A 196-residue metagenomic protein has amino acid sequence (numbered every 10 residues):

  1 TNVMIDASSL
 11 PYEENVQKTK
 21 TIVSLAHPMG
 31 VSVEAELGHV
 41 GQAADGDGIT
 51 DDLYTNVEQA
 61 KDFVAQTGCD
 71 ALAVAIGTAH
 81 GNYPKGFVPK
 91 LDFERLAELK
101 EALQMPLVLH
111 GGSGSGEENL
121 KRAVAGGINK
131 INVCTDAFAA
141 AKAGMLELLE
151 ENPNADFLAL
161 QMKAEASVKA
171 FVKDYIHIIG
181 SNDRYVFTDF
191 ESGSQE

Functional and structural regions predicted by a protein language model:
T1-L103, E117-V133, A139, A143-E147 (+2 more regions): Alpha/beta enzyme core
L53, S113, I131, T135 (+1 more regions): Hydrophobic alpha-helical scaffolding
N56, K90-D92, M105, D156 (+2 more regions): Poly-acidic low-complexity segments
M105-E117: Glycine-rich beta-to-alpha transition loops that act as phosphate-gripper elements at the mouths of alpha/beta enzyme
L146-E196: Extended, intrinsically disordered, low-complexity segments
